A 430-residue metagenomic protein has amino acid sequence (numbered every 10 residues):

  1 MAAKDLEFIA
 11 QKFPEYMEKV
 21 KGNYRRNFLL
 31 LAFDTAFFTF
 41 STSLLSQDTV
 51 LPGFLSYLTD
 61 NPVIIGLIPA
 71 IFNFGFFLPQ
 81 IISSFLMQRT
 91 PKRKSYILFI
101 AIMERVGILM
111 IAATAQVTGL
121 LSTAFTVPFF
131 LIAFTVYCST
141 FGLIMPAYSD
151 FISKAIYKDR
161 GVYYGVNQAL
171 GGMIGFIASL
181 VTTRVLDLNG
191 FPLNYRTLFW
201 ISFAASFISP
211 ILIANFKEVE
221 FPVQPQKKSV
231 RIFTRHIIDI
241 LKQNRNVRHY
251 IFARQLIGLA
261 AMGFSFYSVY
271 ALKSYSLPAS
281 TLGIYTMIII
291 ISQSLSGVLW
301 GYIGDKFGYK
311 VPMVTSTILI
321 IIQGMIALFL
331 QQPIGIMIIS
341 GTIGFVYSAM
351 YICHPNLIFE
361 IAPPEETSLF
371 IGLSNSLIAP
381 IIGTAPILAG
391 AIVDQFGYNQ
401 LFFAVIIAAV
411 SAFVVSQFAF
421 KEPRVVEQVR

Functional and structural regions predicted by a protein language model:
A2-L78, M87, N246-T286: Helix-loop boundary and gating motifs at the non-cytosolic
E15, I111-Q116, A205-K217, F403-R430: Multi-pass alpha-helical transporter architecture, strongest for 12-TM Major Facilitator/SLC carriers used
F28, A113-A133, L328-S340: Helix-loop junctions at membrane interfaces in 12-TM secondary transporters
L30-T49, I68-F85, I97-G107, F129-N189 (+5 more regions): Substrate-agnostic recognition of the 12-TM MFS/MFS-like secondary transporter fold
T59, T114-A115, S276, G308 (+1 more regions): Helix-breaking motifs and short loop linkers at transmembrane-helix boundaries and internal kinks in secondary membrane
S95-I111, W200, V311-I326, I406: Structural signature of the two symmetry-related core transmembrane helices
K217-H236, V425-R430: Flexible cytoplasmic inter-helical loops of multi-pass small-molecule transporters
K310-H354: C-terminal transmembrane helical hairpin of 12-TM major facilitator-type secondary transporters
